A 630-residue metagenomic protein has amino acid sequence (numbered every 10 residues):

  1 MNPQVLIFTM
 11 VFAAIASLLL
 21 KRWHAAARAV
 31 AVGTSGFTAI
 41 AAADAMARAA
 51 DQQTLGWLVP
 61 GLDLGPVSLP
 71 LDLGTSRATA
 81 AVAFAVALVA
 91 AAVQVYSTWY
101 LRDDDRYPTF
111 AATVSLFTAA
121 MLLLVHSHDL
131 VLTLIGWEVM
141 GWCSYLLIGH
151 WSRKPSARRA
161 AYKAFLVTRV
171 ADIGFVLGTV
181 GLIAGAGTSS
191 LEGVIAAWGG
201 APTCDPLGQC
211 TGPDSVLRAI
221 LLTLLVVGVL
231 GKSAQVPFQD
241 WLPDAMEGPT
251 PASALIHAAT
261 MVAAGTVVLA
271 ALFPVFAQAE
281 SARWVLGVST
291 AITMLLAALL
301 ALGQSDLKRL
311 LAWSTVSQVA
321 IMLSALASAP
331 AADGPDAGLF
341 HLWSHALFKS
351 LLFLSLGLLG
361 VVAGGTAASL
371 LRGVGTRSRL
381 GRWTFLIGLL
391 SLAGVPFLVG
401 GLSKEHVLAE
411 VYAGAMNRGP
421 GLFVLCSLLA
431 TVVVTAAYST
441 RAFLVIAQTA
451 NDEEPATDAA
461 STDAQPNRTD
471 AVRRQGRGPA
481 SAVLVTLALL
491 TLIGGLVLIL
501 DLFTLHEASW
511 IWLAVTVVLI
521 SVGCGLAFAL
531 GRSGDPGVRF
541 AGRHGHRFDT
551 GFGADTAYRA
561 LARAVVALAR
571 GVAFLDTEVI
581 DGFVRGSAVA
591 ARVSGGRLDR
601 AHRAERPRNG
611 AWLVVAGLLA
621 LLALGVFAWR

Functional and structural regions predicted by a protein language model:
M1, I15-A112, A186-P213, A219 (+2 more regions): Transmembrane helix-loop-helix hairpins at membrane boundaries of multipass inner-membrane proteins
L6-R22, L230, A234, M294: N-terminal signal-anchor/start-transfer transmembrane helix
H24-G36, Y162-D172, T376-F385, R474-T486 (+1 more regions): Alpha-helical transmembrane segments and their helix-start/interface "positive-inside/aromatic belt" motifs in integral
V32-A49, A171-L182, F385-A393, T486-L496 (+2 more regions): Hydrophobic alpha-helical membrane-insertion segments
A92-T133, W142-S461, I493-V497: Hydrophobic transmembrane alpha-helices and their helix-loop junctions in integral membrane proteins
V262, T290, G388, P479-L496 (+4 more regions): Hydrophobic membrane-spanning alpha-helices of multi-pass integral membrane proteins
E453, N467-V522: Hard-cation-handling environments
L502-W510, G534-R630: Aromatic-capped, Gly/Pro-kinked transmembrane alpha-helices
